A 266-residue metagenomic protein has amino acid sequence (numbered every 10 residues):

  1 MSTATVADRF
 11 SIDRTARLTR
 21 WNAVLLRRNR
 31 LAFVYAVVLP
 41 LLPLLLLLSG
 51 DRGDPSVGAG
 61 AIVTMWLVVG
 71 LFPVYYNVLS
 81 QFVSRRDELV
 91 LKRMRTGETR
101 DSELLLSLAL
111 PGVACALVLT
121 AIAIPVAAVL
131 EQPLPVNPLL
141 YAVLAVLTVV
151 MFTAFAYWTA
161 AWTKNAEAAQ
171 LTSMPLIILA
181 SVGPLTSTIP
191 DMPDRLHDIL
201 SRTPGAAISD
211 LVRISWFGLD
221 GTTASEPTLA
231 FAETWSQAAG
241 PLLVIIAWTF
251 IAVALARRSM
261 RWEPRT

Functional and structural regions predicted by a protein language model:
S2-L39: Aromatic- and glycine-rich beta-strand/loop motifs that create alpha-glucan
S2-T3, W216, F231-T266: Junction motif at the cytosolic side of a transmembrane helix
D13-A16, T188-L229: Short hydrophobic, aromatic-rich alpha-helical segments embedded in or entering the lipid bilayer of multi-pass
L26, V74-D101, L108: Transmembrane helix boundary and interhelical loop/hinge segments in multi-pass membrane proteins
V38, L45-G53, A160-A206: Transmembrane helix segments
L42, L46, L71-V78, I122 (+2 more regions): Hydrophobic/aromatic residues in alpha-helical transmembrane segments
A61-Q81: Long, hydrophobic alpha-helical segments
D101, L106-S173, G183, P241-L242 (+2 more regions): Alpha-helical transmembrane segments and their short interhelical loops
